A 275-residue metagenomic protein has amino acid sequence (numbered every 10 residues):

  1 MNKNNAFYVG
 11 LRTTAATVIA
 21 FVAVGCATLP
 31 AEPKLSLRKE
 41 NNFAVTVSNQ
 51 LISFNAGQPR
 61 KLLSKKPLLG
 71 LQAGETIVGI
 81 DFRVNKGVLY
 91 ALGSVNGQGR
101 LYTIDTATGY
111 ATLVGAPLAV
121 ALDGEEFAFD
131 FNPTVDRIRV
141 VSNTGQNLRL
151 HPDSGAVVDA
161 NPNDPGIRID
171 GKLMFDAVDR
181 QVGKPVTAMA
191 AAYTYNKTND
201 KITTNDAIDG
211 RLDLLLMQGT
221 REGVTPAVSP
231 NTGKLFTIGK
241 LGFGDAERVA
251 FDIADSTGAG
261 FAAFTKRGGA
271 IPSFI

Functional and structural regions predicted by a protein language model:
N2-A15: Bacterial N-terminal signal peptides that target proteins for export
V22-G25: C-terminal motif of bacterial Sec signal peptides marking the signal peptidase cleavage site
P30-P33, A73-F82, L118-F131, G166-N196 (+1 more regions): Repeated scaffold domains used in trafficking and secretory/extracellular systems, primarily beta-propellers
L37-R38, R83-K86, F131-V135, Y195-K201 (+1 more regions): Residue-level detector of Asp-centered blade-edge/turn motifs that repeat once per structural unit in beta-propeller
N41-V45, V88-A91, D136-V140, D200 (+3 more regions): Conserved beta-propeller blade signature
S48-F54, G97-T103, Q146-H151, L212-P226 (+1 more regions): Structural motif
A56-P59, D105-G109, P152-G155, R221-G223 (+1 more regions): Short loop/turn segments that connect beta-strands within beta-propeller blades
L63-L71, Y110-V120, D159-N161, I167-Q181 (+1 more regions): A short beta-strand motif characteristic of beta-propeller blades
